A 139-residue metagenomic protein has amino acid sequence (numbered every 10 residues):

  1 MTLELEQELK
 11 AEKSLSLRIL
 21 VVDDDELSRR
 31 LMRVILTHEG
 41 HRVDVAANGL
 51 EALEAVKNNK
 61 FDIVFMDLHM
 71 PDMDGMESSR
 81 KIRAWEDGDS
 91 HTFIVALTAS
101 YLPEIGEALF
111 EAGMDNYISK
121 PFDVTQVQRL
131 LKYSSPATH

Functional and structural regions predicted by a protein language model:
M1-R18, T125-H139: Non-catalytic signal-transmission and effector/linker regions of two-component phosphorelay proteins
D24, K120: A Lys-centered signature of the CheY-like receiver
R30-H38: Charged docking surfaces used in two-component/phosphorelay signaling
V45-E54, G75-S78: Helix N-cap/capping motif at the beta->alpha junctions
K60-F65: Active-site beta3 strand of CheY-like receiver
D67, T98: Active-site residues of response regulator receiver
M70-M73, I82: Receiver (REC) domain active-site loop signature in two-component systems and cognate sites in sensor histidine kinases
E77, Y101-N116, R129: Alpha4 helix (beta4-alpha4-beta5 surface) of REC/receiver domains from two-component response regulators
